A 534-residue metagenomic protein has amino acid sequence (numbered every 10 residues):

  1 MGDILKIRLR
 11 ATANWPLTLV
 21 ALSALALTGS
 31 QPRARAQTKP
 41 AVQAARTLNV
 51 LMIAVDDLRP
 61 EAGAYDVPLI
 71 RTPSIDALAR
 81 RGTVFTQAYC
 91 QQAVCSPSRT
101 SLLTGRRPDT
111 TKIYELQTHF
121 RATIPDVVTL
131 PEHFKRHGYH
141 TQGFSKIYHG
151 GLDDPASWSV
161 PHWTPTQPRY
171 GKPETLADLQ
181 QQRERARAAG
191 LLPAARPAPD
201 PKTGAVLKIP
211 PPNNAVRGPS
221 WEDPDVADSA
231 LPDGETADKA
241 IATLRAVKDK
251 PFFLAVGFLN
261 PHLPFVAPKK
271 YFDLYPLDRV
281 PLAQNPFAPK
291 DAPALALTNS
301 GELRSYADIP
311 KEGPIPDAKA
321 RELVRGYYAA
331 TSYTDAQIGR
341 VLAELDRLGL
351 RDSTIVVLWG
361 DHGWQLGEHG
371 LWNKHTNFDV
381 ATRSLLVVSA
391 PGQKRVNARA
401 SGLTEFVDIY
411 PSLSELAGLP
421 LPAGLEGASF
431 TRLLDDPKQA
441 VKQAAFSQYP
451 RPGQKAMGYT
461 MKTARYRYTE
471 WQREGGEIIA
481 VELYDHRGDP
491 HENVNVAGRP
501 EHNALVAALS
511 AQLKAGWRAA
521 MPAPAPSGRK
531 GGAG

Functional and structural regions predicted by a protein language model:
M1-A13: N-terminal secretory signal peptides that target proteins for export/translocation
R8-R10, R33-R35, R529: Basic polycationic patches enriched in arginine
P16-L25, A36-A480, P490-A525, R529-G534: Formylglycine-dependent sulfatase
L27-S30: N-terminal Sec signal peptide cleavage junction
L483-Y484: Short hydrophobic beta-strand that contains or immediately precedes a catalytic carboxylate
